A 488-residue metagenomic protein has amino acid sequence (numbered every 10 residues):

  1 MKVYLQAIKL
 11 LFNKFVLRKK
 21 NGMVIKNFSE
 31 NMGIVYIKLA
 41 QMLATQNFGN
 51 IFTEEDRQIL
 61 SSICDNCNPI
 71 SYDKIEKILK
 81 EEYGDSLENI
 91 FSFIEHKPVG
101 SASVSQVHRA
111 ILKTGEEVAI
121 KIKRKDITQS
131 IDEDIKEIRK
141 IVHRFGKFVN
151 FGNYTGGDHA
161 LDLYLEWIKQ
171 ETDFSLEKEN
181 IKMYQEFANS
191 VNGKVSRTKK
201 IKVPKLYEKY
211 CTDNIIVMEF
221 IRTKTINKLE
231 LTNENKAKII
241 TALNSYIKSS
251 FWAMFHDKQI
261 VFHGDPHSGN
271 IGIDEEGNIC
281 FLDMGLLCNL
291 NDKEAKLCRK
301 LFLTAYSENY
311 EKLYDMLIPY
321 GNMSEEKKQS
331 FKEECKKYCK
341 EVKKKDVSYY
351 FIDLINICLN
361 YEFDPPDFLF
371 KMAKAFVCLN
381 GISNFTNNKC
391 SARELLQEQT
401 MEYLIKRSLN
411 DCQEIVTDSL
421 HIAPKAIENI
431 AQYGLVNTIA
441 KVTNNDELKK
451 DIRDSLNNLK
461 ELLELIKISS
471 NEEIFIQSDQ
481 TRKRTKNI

Functional and structural regions predicted by a protein language model:
M1-H263, S268, G272-D292, K296 (+1 more regions): Broad phosphate/nucleotide-binding scaffolds in NTP-utilizing and phosphate-metabolizing enzymes
